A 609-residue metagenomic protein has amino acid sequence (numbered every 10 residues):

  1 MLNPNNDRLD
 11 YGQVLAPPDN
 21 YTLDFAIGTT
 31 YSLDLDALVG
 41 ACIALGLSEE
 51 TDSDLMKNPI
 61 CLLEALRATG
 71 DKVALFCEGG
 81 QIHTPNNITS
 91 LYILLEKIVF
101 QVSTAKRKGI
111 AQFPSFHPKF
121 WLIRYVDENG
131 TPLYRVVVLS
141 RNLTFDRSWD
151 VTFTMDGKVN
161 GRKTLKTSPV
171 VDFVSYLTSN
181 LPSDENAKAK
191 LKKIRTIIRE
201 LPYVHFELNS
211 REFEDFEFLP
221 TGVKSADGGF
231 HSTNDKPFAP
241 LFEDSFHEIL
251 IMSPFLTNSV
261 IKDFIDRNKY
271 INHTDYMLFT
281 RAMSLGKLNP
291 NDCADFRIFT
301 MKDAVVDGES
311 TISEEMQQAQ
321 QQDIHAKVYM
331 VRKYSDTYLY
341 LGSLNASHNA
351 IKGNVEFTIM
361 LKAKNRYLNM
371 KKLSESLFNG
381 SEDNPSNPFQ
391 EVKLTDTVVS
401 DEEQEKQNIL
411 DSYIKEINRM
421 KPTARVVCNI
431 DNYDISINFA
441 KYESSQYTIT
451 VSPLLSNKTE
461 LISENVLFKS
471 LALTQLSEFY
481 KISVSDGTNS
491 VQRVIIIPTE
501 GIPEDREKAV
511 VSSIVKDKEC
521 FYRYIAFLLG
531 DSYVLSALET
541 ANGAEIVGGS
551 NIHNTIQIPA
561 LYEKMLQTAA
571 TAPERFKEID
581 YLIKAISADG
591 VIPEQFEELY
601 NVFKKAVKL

Functional and structural regions predicted by a protein language model:
M1-Y338, H348-L609: Terminal interaction modules at protein C-ends
L344-A346: Catalytic grooves of carbohydrate-active enzymes
